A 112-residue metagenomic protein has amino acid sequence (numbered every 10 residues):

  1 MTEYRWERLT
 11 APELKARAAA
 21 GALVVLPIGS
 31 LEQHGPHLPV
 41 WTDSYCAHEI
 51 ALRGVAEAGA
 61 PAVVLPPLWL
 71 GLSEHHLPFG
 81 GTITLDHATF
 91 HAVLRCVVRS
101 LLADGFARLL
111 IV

Functional and structural regions predicted by a protein language model:
T2-A107: N-terminal catalytic or cofactor-binding beta/alpha core of small enzyme domains
L110-I111: Short catalytic-loop micro-motif centered on adjacent basic/acidic residues
